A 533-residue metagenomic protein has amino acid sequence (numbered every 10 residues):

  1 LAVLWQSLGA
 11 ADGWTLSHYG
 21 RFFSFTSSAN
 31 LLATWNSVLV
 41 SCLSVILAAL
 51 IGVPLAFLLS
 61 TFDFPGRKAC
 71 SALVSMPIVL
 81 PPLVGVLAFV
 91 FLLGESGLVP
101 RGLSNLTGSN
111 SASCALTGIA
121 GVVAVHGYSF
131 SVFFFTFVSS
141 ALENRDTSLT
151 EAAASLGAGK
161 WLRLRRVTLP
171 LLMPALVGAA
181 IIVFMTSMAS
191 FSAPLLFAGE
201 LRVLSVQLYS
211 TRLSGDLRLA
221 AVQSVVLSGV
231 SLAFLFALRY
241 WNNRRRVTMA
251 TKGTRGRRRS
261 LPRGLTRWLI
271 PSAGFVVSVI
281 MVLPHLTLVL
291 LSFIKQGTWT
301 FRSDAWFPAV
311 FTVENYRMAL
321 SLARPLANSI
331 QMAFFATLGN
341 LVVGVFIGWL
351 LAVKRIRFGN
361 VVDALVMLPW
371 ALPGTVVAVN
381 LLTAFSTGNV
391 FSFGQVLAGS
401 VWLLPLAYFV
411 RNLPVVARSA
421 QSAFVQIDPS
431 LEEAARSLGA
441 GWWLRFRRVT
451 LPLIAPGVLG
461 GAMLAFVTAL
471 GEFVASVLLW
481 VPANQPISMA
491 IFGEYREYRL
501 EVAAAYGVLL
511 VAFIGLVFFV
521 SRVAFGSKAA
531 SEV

Functional and structural regions predicted by a protein language model:
L1-G13, T26-E143, V167-S192, L196 (+7 more regions): Membrane-water interface segments at the C-terminal ends of transmembrane alpha-helices in multi-pass inner-membrane
D12, F191-S214, T300-A305, F473-L500 (+1 more regions): Glycine-rich helix-loop "coupling/hinge" segments at transmembrane-helix boundaries in multipass transporters
A48, L156-A158, L438-A440: A short glycine-centered flexible hinge/capping loop motif at secondary-structure junctions
L149, V247-R259, L431, A440 (+1 more regions): Short cytosolic juxtamembrane segments of multi-pass membrane proteins
A153-A154, A435: The alpha-helix within a helix-turn-helix
G159, R246-L261, G297-V313: Juxtamembrane inter-helical linkers in multi-pass membrane proteins
V206-V230: Helix-loop-helix hairpin linking two adjacent transmembrane segments in secondary transporters
A237-A273: Alpha-helical transmembrane segments of integral membrane proteins
